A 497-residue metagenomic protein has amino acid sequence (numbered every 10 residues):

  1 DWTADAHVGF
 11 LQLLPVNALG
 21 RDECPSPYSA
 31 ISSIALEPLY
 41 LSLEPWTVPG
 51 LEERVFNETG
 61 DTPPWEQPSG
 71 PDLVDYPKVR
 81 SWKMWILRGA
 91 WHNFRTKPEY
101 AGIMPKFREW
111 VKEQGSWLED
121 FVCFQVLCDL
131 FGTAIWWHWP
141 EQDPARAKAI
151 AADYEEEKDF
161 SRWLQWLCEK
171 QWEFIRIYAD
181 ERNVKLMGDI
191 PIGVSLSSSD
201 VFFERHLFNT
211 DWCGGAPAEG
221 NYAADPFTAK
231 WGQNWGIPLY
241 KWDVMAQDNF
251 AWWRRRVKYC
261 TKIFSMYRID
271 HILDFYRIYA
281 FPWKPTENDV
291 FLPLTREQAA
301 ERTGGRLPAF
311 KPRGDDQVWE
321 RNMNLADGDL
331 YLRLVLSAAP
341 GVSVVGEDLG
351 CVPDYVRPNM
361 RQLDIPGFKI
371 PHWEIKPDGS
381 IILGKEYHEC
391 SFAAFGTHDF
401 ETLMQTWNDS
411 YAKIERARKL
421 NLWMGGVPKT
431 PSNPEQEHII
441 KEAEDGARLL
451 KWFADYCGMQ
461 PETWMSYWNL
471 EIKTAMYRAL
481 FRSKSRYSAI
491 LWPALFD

Functional and structural regions predicted by a protein language model:
D1-L19, I263-F264: Catalytic domains of carbohydrate-active enzymes, especially glycoside hydrolases
V8-G9, V184, V342: Short glycine/serine/threonine/alanine-rich loop segments
F10-P15, L186-G188, Y267-H271: Short beta-strand segments at enzyme active-site cores
E23-E169, G193-Y487, L495-D497: Alpha-amylase-like alpha-glycosidases and glucanotransferases acting on alpha-linked glucans and related
F124, A179, D189: Conserved hydrophobic/aromatic pocket- or pore-lining residues that grip, position, or stack substrates in active sites
C168-E181, K185: Active-site pocket-lining segments that scaffold enzyme catalytic pockets across diverse folds
W172-E173, L186-P191, L196: Gly/Pro-rich turn-and-neighbor structural signature
